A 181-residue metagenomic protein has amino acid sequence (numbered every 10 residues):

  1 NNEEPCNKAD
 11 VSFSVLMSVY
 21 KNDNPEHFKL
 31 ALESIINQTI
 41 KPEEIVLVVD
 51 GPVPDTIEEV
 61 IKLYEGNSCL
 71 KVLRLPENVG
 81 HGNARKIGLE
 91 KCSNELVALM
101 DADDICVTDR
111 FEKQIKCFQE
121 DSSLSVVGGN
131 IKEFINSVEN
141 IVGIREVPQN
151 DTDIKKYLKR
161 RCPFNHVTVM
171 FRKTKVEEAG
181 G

Functional and structural regions predicted by a protein language model:
N1-G181: Nucleotide-sugar donor-binding/catalytic module of glycosyltransferases that assemble extracellular/cell-envelope
